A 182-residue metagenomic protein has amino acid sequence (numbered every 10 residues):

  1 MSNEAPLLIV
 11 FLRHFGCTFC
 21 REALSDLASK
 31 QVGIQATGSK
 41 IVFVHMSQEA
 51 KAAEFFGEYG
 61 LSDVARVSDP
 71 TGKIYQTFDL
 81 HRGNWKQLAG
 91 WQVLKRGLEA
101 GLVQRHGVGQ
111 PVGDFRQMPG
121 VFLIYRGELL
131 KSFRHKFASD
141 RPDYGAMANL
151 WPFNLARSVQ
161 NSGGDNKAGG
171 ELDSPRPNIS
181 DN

Functional and structural regions predicted by a protein language model:
M1-A28, S39-K40: Short active-site neighborhood of thiol/selenol oxidoreductases, capturing the structured segment around
M1-N3, Q35, F115: Short, flexible hinge/linker loops that cap or flank conserved catalytic cores
L12, H45, Y125: Short beta-strand/turn micro-motifs composed of small residues that flank or help shape donor/cofactor-binding pockets
H14-F15, S47, H135: Residue-level signal for short, function-critical loop segments
A23-Q76: Structural microenvironment flanking redox-active thiols in thiol-disulfide oxidoreductases
S62-S139: Thiol/selenol-based redox catalytic cores and closely related redox-interacting motifs
S139-N154: A short, polar/charged loop-to-alpha-helix boundary motif
R157-N182: Cysteine/selenocysteine-centered motifs that mediate thiol-based redox chemistry or coordinate metal-sulfur cofactors
